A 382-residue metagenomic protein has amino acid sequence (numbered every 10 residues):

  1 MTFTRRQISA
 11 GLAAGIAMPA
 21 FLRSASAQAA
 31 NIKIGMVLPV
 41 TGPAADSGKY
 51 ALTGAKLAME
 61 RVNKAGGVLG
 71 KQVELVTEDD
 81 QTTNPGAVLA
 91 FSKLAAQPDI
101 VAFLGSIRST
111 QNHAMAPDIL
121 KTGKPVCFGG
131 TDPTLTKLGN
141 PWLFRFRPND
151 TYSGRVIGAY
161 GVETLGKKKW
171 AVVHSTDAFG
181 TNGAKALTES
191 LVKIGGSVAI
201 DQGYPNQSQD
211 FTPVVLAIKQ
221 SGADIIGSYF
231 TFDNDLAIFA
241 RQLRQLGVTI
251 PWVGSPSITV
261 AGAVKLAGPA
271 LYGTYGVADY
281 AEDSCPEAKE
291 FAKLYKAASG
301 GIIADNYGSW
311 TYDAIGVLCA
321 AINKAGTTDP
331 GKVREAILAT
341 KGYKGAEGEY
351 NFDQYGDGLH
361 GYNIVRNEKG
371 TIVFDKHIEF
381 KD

Functional and structural regions predicted by a protein language model:
M1-I16, A20-R23: N-terminal secretory signal peptides and thylakoid transit peptides that target proteins across membranes
G35-G54, E78-N84, I107-R108, V173-T181 (+1 more regions): Extracytoplasmic "Venus flytrap"
D46-A51, V68-K137, Y204-F211, D233-A237: Beta-alpha junction/loop-to-helix N-cap segments that form part of ligand/metal-binding clefts
T53-L75, G195: Signal peptide-proximal N-terminal region of secreted/periplasmic/extracellular or secretory-lumen proteins
L89, P133-L135, P141-G247, E282-E290 (+1 more regions): Extracellular/periplasmic Venus flytrap/periplasmic-binding protein
P98-I107, C127-G129, A171-H174, A223-F232 (+3 more regions): Periplasmic-binding protein-like
A240-Y312, G326, R366-K381: Extracellular/periplasmic periplasmic-binding protein-like sensory domains
A297-G308, V317-V373: Segments of small-molecule ligand-sensing domains
